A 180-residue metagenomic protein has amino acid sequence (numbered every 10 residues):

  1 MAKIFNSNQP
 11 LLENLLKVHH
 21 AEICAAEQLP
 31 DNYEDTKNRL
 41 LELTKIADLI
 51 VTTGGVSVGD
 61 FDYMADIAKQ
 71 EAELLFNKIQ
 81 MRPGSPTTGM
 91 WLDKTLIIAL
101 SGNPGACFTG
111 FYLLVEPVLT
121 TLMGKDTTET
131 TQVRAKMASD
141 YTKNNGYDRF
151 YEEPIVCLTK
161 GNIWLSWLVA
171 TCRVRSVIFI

Functional and structural regions predicted by a protein language model:
M1-T52: Phosphate-binding glycine-rich loops and their immediate beta-loop-alpha structural context
Q28-D31, G55-V56, I79-P86: Short, ordered loop/turn segments at secondary-structure junctions
N38, D62-A65, W91: Short acidic, glycine/serine/threonine-rich loops at helix termini
D48-S57, A72: Catalytic-core segments of thiol-dependent peptidases
G55-V58, G102-P104: Short glycine-rich anion-binding loops that position phosphate/pyrophosphate groups of nucleotides and phosphorylated
G59-E71: Short Gly/Thr/Asp-enriched flexible loops that form oxyanion-binding sites at enzyme active sites
Q70-I180: Flexible glycine/proline-rich
